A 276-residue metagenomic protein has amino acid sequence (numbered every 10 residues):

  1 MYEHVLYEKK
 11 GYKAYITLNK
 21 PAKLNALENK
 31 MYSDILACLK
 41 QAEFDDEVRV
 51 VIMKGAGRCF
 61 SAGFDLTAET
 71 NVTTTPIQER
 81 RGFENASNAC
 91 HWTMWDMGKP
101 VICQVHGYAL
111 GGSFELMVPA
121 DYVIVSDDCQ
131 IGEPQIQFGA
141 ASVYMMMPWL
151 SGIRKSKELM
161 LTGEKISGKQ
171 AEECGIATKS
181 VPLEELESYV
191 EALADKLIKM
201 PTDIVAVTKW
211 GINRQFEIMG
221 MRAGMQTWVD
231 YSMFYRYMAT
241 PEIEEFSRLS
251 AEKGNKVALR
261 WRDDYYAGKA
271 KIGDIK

Functional and structural regions predicted by a protein language model:
M1-A56, K276: Conserved CoA-thioester-binding segment of acyl-CoA-metabolizing enzymes
M1-G11, S167-G168, S188, K199-K276: C-terminal alpha-helix plus adjacent terminal tail
I16, K20, I35, M53 (+5 more regions): Terminal peptide-recognition signature
K30-D34, A86, T93, Y189 (+1 more regions): Charged catalytic carboxylate motif
G55-W92, A109, S250-G254, I272-G273: Glycine- (often His-adjacent) and acidic-residue-rich active-site loop that binds/positions the CoA thioester
W92-V205: Crotonase-fold acyl-CoA enzyme core
